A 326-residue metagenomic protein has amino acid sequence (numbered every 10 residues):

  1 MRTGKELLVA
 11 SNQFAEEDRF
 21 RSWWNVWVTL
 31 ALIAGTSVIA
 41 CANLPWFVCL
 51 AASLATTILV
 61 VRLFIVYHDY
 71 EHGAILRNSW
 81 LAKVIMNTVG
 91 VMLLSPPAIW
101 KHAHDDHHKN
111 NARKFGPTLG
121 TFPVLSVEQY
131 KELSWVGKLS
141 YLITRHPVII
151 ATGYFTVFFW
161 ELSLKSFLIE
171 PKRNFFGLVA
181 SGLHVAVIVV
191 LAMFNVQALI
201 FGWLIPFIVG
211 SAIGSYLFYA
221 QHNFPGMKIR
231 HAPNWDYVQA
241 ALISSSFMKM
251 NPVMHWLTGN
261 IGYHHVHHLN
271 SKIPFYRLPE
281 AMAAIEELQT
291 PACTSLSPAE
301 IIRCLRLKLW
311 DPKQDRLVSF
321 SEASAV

Functional and structural regions predicted by a protein language model:
M1-E16: Short, Lys/Arg-rich, polar N-terminal cytosolic tail immediately upstream of the first transmembrane signal-anchor
N12-Q13, N195, C293: Glycine-centered secondary-structure boundary/capping sites
E16-L63, M86, V91-S95, K138-T156 (+1 more regions): Alpha-helical bilayer-embedded segments of polytopic membrane proteins, i.e., transmembrane/intramembrane helices
L63-V179, G226-K308, P312-R316: Membrane-embedded catalytic scaffold of the fatty acid hydroxylase/desaturase
G214-R230: Transmembrane alpha-helix/helix-exit interface in multi-pass inner-membrane proteins
S319-F320: Long, charge-dense tracts
S324-V326: Short, surface-exposed, low-complexity cationic segments
